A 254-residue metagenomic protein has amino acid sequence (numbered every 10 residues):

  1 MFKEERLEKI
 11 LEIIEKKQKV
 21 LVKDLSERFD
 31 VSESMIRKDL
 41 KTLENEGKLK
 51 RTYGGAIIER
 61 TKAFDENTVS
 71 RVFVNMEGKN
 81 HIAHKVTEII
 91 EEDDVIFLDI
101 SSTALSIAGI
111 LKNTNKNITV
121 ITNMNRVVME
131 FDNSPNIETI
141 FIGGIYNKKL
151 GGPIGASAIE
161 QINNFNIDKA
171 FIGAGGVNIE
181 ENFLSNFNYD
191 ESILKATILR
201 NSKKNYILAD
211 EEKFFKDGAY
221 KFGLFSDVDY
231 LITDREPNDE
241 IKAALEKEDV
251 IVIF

Functional and structural regions predicted by a protein language model:
F2, E12, L21-L25, D30 (+2 more regions): Conserved phosphate- and dinucleotide-binding cores of soluble alpha/beta proteins, encompassing both enzyme active
F2-E5, K9-K23, R28, S34-I100 (+2 more regions): HTH-adjacent hinge/linker in prokaryotic transcriptional regulators
E59-T61, S101, I142, A174-G175: Generic beta-structure capping elements
S102, N125-R126, E236: Alpha-helix/helix-capping structural signal
L105: Glycine-rich SAM-binding Motif I of class I
T119-V120, K169: A residue-level structural signature of the nucleotidyltransferase/glycosyltransferase Rossmann-like core
